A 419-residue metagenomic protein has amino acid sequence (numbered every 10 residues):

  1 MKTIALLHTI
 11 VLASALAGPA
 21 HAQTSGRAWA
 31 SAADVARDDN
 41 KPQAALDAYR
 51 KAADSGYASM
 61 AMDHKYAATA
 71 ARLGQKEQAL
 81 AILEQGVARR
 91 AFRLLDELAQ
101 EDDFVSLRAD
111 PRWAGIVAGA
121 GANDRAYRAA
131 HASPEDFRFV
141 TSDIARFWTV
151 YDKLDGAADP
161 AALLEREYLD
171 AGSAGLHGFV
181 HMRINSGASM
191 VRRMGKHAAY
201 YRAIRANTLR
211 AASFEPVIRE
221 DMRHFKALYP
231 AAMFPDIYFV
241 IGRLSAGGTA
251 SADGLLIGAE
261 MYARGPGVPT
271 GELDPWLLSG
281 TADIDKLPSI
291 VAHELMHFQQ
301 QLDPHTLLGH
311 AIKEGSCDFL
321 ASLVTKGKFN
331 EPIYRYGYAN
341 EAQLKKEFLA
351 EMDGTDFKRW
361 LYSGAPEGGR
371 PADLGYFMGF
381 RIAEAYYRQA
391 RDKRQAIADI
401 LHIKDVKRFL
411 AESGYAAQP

Functional and structural regions predicted by a protein language model:
D34-Q43, R50-K51, A118-G187: N-terminal mature-domain "stem" immediately C-terminal to a signal peptide or N-terminal signal-anchor/transmembrane
A158-L176, E347-P419: Pan-zinc metallopeptidase signature
M190-N330, Y334: Acidic/His-rich structured neighborhood in mature extracellular/periplasmic domains
